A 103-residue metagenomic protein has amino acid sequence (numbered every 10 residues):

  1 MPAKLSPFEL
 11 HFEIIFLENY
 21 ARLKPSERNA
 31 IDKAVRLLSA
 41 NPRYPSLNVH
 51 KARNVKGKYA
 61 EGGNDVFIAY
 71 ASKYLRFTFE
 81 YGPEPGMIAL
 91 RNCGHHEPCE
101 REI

Functional and structural regions predicted by a protein language model:
M1-K4, E18, R22, N64-I103: Enriched for short, Lys/Arg-rich terminal
M1-R36: Arg/Lys-rich, positively charged N-terminal/basic patches that mediate binding to nucleic acids
K4, K24, K33, K51 (+2 more regions): Context-gated lysine
I14, K56, I103: Solvent-exposed, flexible loop/coil residues
R28-R43, V49, E84-P85: A short beta-strand-loop micro-motif that forms or neighbors metal/cofactor- and ligand-binding patches at active-site
A40-A69: A short, surface-exposed loop/turn module that caps and links secondary-structure elements
